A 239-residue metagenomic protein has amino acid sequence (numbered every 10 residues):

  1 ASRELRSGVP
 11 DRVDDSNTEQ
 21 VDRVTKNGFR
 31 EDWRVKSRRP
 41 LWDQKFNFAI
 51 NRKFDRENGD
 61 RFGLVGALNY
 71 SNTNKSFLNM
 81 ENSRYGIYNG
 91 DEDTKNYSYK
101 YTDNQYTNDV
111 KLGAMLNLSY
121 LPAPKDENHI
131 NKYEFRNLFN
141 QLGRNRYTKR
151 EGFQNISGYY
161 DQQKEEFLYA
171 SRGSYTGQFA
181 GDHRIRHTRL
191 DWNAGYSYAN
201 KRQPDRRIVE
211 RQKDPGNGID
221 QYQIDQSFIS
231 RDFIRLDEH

Functional and structural regions predicted by a protein language model:
A1-D15, N69-S83, L142-N145, A199-R211: Short, solvent-exposed beta-strand-terminating loops
A1-L41, N217-S230: Flexible glycine-rich, low-complexity coil/linker segments exposed to the extracellular/periplasmic environment
P10, P40, P122-P124, P204 (+1 more regions): Proline-rich intrinsically disordered, low-complexity coils
V13-E19, N96-Y97, R146-K149, Q212-D214: Short, functional N-terminal and low-complexity linear motifs
V21-G28, Y88-T94, T102, G152-S157 (+1 more regions): Short amphipathic alpha-helical segments, especially helix-boundary/capping motifs
F29-K149, R172-F179: Transmembrane beta-barrel wall of Gram-negative outer-membrane proteins
Q141-H239: Replace "related TpsB outer-membrane translocases also match" with "some related outer-membrane beta-barrels such as
